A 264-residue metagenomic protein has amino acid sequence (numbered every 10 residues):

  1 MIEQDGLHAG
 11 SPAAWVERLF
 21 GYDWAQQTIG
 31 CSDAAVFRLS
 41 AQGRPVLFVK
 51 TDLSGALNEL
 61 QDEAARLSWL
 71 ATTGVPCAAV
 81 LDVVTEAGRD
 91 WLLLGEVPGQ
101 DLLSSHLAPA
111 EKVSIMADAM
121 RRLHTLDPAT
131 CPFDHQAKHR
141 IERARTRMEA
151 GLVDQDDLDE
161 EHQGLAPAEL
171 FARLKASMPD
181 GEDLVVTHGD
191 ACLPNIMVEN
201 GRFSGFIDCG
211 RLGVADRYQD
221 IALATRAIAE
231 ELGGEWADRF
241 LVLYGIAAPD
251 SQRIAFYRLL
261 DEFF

Functional and structural regions predicted by a protein language model:
M1-G6, L67: Phosphate/pyrophosphate-binding loops and the adjoining catalytic core of nucleotide-dependent enzymes
Q4-H8, A56-N58: Short, surface-exposed ligand-recognition loops at beta-strand->loop->(often short) alpha-helix junctions that present
G6-E17, R122-G189, A247-P249: An alpha-helical support segment within catalytic cores of ATP-dependent transferases
R18-Q27: Conserved N-terminal boundary motif of the eukaryotic protein kinase catalytic domain
Q27-F133, D183: ATP-binding pocket architecture of kinase catalytic cores
G30-G43, L47-F48, E169-Q219: Active-site acidic catalytic loop and adjacent metal/ATP-binding pocket of ATP-dependent phosphoryl transfer enzymes
A56-L57, A137, D183-V186, E199-A255 (+1 more regions): Active-site Asp-x-Gly
S68-A71, T225, R258: A cross-family signal for key residues in well-ordered alpha-helices that form functional helical elements
